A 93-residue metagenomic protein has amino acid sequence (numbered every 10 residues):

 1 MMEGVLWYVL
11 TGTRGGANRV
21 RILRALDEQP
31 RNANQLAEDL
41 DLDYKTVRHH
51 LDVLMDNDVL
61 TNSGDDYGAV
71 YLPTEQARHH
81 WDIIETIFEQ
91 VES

Functional and structural regions predicted by a protein language model:
M1-V20: Short alpha-helical segments that sit at the start of domains
G15-A17, E28-N32: Short capping segments at the starts of secondary-structure elements
G16, G64-V70: Short, Lys/Arg-rich nucleic-acid/phosphate-binding segment
V20-L26: Hydrophobic residues on short alpha-helical segments
Q35-D39: A short acidic, leucine-rich amphipathic alpha-helix
D58: Glycine-centered, phosphate/nucleic-acid-interacting loop/turn motifs that mediate DNA/RNA or nucleotide
V70-S93: Conserved segment of winged-helix/HTH DNA-binding domains
